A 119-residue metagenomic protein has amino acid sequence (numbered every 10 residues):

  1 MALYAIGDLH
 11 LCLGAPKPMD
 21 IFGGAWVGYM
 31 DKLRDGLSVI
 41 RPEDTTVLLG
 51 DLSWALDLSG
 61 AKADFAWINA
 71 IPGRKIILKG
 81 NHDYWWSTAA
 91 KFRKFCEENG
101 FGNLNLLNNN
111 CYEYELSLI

Functional and structural regions predicted by a protein language model:
A2, L13-E115: Core catalytic region of metal-dependent phosphoesterases/phosphodiesterases, especially metallo-beta-lactamase-like
A2-D8: Short, hydrophobic/glycine-enriched beta-strand segments
Y4, L118-I119: Aromatic-residue hotspot detector
L9, L116-L118: Well-ordered beta-strand scaffold positions
